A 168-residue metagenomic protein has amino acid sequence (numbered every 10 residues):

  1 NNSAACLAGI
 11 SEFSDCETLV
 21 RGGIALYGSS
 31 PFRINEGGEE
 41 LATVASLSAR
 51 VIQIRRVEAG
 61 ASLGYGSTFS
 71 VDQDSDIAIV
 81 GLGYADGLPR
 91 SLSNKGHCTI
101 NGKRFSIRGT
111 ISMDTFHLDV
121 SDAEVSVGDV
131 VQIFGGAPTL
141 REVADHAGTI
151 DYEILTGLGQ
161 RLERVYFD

Functional and structural regions predicted by a protein language model:
N1-D168: Active-site anion/phosphate-binding pocket segments in diverse small-molecule metabolic enzymes
